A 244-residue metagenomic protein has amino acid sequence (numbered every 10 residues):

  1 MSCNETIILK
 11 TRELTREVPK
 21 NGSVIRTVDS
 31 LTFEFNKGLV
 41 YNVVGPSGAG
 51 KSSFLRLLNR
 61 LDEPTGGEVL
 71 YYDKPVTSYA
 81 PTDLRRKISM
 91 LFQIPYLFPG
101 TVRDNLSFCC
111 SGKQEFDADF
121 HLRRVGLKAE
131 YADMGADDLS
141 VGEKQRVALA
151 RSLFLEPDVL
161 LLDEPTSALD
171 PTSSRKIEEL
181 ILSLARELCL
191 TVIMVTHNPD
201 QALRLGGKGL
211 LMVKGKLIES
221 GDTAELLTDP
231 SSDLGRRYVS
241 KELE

Functional and structural regions predicted by a protein language model:
N59: Helix-to-loop junction immediately C-terminal to a conserved catalytic motif
G67-P75, L84: Conserved ABC transporter NBD signature motif
E115-Y131: Conserved ABC ATPase "signature" region
G135-L139, E143: Conserved ABC ATPase signature
L160-D163: Catalytic Walker B motif of ABC-type/P-loop ATPase nucleotide-binding domains
P171-S173: Helix N-cap at the start of a conserved alpha-helix in ABC-type nucleotide-binding domains
A224-E244: C-terminal boundary and immediately downstream tail of ABC-type ATPase nucleotide-binding domains
